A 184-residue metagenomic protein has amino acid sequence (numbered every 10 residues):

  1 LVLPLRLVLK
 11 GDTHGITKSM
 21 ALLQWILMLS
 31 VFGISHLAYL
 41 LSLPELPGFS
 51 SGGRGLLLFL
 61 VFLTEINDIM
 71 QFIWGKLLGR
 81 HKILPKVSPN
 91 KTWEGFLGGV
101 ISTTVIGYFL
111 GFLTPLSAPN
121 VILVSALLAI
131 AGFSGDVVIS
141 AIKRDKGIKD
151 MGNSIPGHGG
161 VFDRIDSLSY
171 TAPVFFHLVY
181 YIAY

Functional and structural regions predicted by a protein language model:
L1-L127: Membrane-embedded alpha-helical bundles of polytopic integral membrane proteins
T64-R80, W93, L97, I130-A172: Acidic (Asp/Glu-rich) catalytic motifs at the cytosolic membrane interface
T103-T104, R164, T171, Y180: Hydrophobic transmembrane alpha-helices of multi-pass small-molecule transporters
G107-Y108, V174-F176: A general structural signal for short secondary-structure boundary/capping elements
N120-V121, I165, Y184: Short, conserved aromatic-histidine micro-motifs
H177-Y184: Juxtamembrane boundary at the C-terminal end of a transmembrane helix
